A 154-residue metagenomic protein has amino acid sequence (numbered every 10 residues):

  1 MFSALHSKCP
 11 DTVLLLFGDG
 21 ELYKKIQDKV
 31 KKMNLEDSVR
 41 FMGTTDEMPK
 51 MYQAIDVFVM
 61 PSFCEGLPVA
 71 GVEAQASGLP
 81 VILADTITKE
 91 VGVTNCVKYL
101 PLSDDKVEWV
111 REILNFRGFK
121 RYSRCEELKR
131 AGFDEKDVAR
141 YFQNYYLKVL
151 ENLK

Functional and structural regions predicted by a protein language model:
M1-F41, K154: A conserved nucleotide-sugar
T44, F63: Aromatic "clamp/platform" in nucleotide-sugar-dependent glycosyltransferases that forms part of the donor/acceptor
I55: An anion/phosphate-binding loop that grips the pyrophosphate of nucleotide cofactors and donors
F58-V59: A short hydrophobic beta-strand element within the catalytic core of glycosyltransferases that build diverse glycans
P68-E73: Short glycine/serine-rich donor-binding loops of glycosyltransferases
P80-A84: Short hydrophobic beta-strand element within catalytic cores of glycosyltransferases and related nucleotide-activated
E90-G118: Change "using UDP/GDP/dTDP sugars" to "using nucleotide sugars
K120-K154: A charged, aromatic-enriched C-terminal amphipathic alpha-helix characteristic of glycosyltransferases across folds
